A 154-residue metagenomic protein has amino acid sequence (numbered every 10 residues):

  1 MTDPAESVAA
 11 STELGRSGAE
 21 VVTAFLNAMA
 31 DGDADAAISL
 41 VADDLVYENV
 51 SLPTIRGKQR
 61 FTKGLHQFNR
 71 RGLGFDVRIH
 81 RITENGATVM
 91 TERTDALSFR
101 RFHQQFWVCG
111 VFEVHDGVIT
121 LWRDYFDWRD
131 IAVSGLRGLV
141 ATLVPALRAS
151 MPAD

Functional and structural regions predicted by a protein language model:
M1-S39, A149-D154: Short, low-complexity N-terminal intrinsically disordered segments enriched in polar/charged residues
T2-E13, N69-D154: A beta-strand edge to alpha-helix "cap/lid" segment located at domain peripheries
G18-V22, K58, Q105: A structural signal for well-ordered alpha-helical scaffolds and beta->alpha junctions
E20, A24-N27, S39, K63 (+3 more regions): Charged/polar, solvent-exposed surface patches and flexible loops
V22, V41, F61, L65 (+2 more regions): Hydrophobic alpha-helical core bundles mediating ligand binding, dimerization, or RNAP-core interactions
F25-A28, E48, L97: Alpha-helix C-capping/helix-to-loop hinge sites
A34-A36, A42-A87: A solvent-exposed, acidic/Ser-Thr-rich amphipathic alpha-helical stretch
